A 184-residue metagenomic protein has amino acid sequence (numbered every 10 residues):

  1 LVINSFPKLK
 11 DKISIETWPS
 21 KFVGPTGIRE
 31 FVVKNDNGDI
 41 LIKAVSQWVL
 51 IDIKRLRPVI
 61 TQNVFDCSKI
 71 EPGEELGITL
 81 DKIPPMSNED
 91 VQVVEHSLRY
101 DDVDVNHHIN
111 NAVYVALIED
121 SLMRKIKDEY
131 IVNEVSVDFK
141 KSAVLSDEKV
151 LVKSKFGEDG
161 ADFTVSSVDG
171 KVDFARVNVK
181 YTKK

Functional and structural regions predicted by a protein language model:
V2-I83, A143-S146, K155-K184: HotDog/MaoC-like acyl-thioester-processing domains
D39-V45, D52-I131: Hot-dog-fold acyl-thioester-processing enzymes
V94-V179: Acidic/His-leaning functional-site neighborhoods
